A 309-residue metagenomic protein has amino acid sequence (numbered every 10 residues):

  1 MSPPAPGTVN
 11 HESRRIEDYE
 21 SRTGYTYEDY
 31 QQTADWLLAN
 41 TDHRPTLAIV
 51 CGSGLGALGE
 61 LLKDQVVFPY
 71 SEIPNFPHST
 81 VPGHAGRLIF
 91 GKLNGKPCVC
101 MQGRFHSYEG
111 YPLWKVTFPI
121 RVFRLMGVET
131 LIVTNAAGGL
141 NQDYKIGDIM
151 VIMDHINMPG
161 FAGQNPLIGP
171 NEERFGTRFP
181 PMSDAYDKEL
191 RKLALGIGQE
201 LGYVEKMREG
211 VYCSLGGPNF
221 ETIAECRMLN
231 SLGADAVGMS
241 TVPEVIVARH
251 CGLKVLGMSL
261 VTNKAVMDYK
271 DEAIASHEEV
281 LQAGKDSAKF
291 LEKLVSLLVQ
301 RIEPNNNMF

Functional and structural regions predicted by a protein language model:
S2-M182: Metabolite-binding pocket within alpha/beta catalytic cores that recognizes anionic/polar moieties
W36, N40, E189, L193-V204 (+1 more regions): Generic non-transmembrane alpha-helical segments
V122, N141, M228, V245-H250: Hydrophobic/aromatic ligand-binding patch that stacks against planar heteroaromatic rings of cofactors or nucleotides
E129-T130, D235, K254: Short acidic/polar active-site loop segments enriched in Thr and Asp
P181-M228: Active-site rim beta-loop-alpha module in soluble metabolic enzymes
M239-E279: Zn-dependent metallopeptidase/amidohydrolase metal-coordination segment
V266-F309: His/Asp/Glu-rich mid-to-C-terminal helical/loop segments that flank catalytic regions of hydrolases
